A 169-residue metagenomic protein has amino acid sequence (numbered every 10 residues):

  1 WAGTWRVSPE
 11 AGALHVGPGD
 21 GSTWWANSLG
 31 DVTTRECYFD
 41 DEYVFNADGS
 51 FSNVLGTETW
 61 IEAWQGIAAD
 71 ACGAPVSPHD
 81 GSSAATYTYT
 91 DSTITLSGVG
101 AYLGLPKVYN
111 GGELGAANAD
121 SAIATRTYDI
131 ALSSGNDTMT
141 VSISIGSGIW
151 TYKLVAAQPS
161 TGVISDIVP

Functional and structural regions predicted by a protein language model:
W1-W24, S52, G162-P169: Tryptophan-anchored aromatic micro-motifs
A11-V16, G30-N136: Contiguous, well-ordered beta-strand patches that form the walls/edges of small beta-barrel/beta-sandwich domains
N27: Surface-exposed ligand/attachment interfaces on beta-rich extracellular proteins
E42, T140, T151-K153: Ordered hydrophobic segments in well-structured contexts
A63, G146-S160: C-terminal/domain-terminus segments
Y87, T151-A156, I164-I167: Short beta-strand element of the conserved SAM-dependent methyltransferase core
Y128, M139-T140, S160-P169: Beta-sandwich/jellyroll recognition modules and their flexible linkers
T138-G148: Short, exposed beta-strand-loop hairpins at the edges of beta-sheets in extracellular/periplasmic proteins
